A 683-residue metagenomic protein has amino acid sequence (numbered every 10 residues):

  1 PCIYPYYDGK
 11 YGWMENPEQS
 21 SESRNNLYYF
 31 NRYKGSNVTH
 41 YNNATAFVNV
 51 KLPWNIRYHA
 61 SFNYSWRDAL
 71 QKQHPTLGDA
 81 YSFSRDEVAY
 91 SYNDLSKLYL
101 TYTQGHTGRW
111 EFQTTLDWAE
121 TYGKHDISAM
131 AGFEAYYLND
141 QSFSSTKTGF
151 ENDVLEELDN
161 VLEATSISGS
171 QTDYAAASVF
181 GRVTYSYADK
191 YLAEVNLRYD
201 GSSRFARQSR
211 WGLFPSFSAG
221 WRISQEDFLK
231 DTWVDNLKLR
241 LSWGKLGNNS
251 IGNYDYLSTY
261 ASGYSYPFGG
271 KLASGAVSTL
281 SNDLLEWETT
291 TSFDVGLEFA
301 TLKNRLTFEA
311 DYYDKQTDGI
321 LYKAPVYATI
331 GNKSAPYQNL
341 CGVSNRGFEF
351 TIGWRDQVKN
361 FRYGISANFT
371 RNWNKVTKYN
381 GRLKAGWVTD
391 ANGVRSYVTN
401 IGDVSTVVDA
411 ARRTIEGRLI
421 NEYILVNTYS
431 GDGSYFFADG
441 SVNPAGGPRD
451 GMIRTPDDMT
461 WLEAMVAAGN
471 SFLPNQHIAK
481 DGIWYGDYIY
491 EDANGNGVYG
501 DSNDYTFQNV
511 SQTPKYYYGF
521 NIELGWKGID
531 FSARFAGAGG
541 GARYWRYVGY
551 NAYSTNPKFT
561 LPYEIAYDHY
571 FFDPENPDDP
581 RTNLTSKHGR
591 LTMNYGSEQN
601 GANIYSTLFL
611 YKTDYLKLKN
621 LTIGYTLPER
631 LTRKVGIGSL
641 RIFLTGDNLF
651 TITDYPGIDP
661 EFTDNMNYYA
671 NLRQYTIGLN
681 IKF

Functional and structural regions predicted by a protein language model:
C2-I3: Core domains of carbohydrate- and sulfate-ester-processing enzymes
W13-P75, A89-A410, Q599-F683: Extracellular/periplasmic, surface-exposed regions of secreted and cell-surface proteins
A80-F83, S202, S471-F472, I483-Y485 (+2 more regions): Extracytoplasmic gating/loop element in the C-terminal half of outer-membrane beta-barrel translocons and assembly
Q357-Q508, A552, Y563, D568-R581: Conserved small-residue
T513-P514: Extracellular/lumenal carbohydrate-interaction signature centered on repeated Trp-anchored short motifs
W526-R546: Glycine-rich phosphate/pyrophosphate-binding loops and their adjacent beta-strand/loop elements at enzyme active sites
